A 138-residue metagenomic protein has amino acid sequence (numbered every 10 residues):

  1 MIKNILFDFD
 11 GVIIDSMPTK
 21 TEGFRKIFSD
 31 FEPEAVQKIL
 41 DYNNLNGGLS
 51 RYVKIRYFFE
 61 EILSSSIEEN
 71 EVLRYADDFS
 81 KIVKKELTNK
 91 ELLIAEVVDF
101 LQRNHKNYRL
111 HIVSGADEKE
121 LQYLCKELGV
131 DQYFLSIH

Functional and structural regions predicted by a protein language model:
M1-D41: Active-site neighborhood of HAD-like aspartate-dependent phosphohydrolases
T21, R25, R51-R56, A76 (+2 more regions): An amphipathic alpha-helix signature
R25-S29, S50-I67: Helix-loop "lid/cap" segments that line or gate small-molecule binding pockets
D30-A35, L63-I67, G129-Y133: Short helix-capping segments at alpha-helix termini
Y42-N43, E71-L73, V130-H138: A short, structured active-site edge motif that brings together acidic residues
F59-E96: Metal-dependent phosphoesterase signature
K84-I112, E118, Q122: Short, acidic loop-to-helix structural element flanking the phosphoryl-transfer center in phosphate-processing enzymes
